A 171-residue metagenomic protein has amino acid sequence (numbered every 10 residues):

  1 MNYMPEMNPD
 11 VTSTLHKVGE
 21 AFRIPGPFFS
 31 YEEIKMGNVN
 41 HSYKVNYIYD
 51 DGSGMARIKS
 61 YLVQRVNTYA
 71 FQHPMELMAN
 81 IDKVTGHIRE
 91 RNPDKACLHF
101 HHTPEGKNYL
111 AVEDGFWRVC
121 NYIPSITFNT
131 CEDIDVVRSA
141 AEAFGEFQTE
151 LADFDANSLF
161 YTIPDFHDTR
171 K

Functional and structural regions predicted by a protein language model:
M1-E33: Juxta-kinase regulatory segment immediately upstream of eukaryotic protein kinase catalytic domains
N2-Y3, D50, M55: Extreme N-terminal leader/anchor segments
L15-G19, F166-K171: Generic structural signal of hydrophobic/aromatic residues within well-ordered alpha-helices of folded domains
E33-I34, N38-H41, N46-Y49, R57-Y61 (+1 more regions): Conserved ATP-binding subdomain of kinase catalytic cores across diverse folds
